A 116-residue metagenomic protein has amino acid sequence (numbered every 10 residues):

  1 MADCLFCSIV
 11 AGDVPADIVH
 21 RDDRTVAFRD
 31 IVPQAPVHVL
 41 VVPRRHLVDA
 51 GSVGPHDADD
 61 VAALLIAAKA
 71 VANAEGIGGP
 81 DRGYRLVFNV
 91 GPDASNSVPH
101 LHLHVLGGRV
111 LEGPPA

Functional and structural regions predicted by a protein language model:
M1-A116: HIT superfamily nucleotide-processing domains
